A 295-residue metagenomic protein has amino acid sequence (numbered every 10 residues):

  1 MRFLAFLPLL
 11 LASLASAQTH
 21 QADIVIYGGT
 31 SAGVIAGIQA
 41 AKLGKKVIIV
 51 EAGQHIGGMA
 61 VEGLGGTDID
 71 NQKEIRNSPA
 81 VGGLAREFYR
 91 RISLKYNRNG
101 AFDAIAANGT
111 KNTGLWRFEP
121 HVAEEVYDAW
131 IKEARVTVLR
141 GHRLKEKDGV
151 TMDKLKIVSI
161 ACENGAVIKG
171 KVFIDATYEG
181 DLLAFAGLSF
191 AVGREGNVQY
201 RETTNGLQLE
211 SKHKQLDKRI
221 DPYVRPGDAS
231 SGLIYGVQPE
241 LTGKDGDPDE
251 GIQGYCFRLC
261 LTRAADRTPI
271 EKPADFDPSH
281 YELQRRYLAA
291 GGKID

Functional and structural regions predicted by a protein language model:
L4-S13: Bacterial N-terminal signal peptides
T19-A32: Beta1/beta-strand and adjacent pyrophosphate-binding region of the FAD-binding site in flavoprotein oxidoreductases
Y27-T30, V50-G53, M59, G63-L64 (+5 more regions): Active-site-proximal beta-strand/loop segments in catalytic clefts of secreted hydrolases
A40: Aromatic pocket-lining residues of Rossmann-like dinucleotide-binding sites
K45-K46, A52-G149, A191, Q199-R201: Conserved N-terminal/central alpha/beta ligand/cofactor-binding core
E124, V158-S159, A166-V172, A176-D295: Flavin (FAD/FMN)-binding glycine-rich loop and adjacent Rossmann-like elements that form
T151-V158: A short, glycine/Asx- and small/polar-enriched loop/turn that sits immediately N-terminal to a beta-strand
